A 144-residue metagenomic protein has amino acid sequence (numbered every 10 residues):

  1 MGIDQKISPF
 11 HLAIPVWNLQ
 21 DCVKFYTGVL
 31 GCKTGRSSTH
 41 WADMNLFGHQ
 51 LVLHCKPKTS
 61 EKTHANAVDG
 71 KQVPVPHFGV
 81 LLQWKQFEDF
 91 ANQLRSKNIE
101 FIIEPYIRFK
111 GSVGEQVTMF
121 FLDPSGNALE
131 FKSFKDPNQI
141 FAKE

Functional and structural regions predicted by a protein language model:
M1-D21, H77-F78, L82, S133-E144: N-terminal beta-strand motif that seeds the catalytic metal site of vicinal oxygen chelate
G2-Q5, A91-E144: Vicinal oxygen chelate
D4, T34, A42-D43, A67-G70 (+1 more regions): Short secondary-structure boundary/capping segments
S8-W17, N45, A65-L94, Q116-L122: Vicinal oxygen chelate
I14-K58: Core segments of cupin and vicinal oxygen chelate
V23-K24, E88, L129: Alpha-helical elements of the RecA-like P-loop NTPase motor core of helicases
V52-L53, T59-T63, P137-I140: A short local loop/turn or secondary-structure capping micro-motif enriched for an aromatic residue
K58-T59, E100: Active-site/binding-pocket entry motifs
